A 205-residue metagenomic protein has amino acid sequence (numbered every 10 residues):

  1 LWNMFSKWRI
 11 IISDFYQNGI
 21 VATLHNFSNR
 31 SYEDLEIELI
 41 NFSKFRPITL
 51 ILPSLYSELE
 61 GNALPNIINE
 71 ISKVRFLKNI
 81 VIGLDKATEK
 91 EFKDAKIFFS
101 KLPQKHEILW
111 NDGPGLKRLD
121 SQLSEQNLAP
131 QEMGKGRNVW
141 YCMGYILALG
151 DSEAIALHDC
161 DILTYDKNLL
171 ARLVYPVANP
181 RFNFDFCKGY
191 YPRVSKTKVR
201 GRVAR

Functional and structural regions predicted by a protein language model:
F5-K73: N-proximal low-complexity "stem/linker" segments adjacent to membrane-targeting elements
L55-E60, A87-E89, D161-Y165, R193-K196: Short acidic, S/G/P-rich loop/turn micro-motifs used as interaction or catalytic elements
L59-A63, E91, Q131-V139, D166 (+1 more regions): Phosphate/oxyanion-binding active-site loops and adjacent basic polyanion-contact surfaces
L77-T88, E107-D112: Short beta-strand/loop segment that forms part of the nucleotide-sugar
E91-G150: Active-site-proximal specificity loops/subdomain of glycosyltransferases
D151-L163: Short beta-strand-to-loop acidic/aromatic patch adjacent to the donor-nucleotide binding site
Y165-K188: Conserved donor-nucleotide/metal-binding helix-loop-beta segment in metal-dependent transferases, i.e., the alpha-helix
N183-G201: Short beta-strand-to-loop element that shapes/binds the nucleotide-sugar donor at the catalytic cleft/hinge
